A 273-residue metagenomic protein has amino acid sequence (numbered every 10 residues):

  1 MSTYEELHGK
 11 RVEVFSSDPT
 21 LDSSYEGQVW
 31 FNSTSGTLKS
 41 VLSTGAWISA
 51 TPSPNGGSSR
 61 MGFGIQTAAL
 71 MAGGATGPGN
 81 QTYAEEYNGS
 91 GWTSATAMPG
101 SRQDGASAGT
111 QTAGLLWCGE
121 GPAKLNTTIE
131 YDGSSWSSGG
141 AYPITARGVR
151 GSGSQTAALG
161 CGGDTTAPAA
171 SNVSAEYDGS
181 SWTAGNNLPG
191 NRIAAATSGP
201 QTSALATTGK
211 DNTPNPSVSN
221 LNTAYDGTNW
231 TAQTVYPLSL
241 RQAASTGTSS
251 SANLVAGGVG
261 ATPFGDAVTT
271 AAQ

Functional and structural regions predicted by a protein language model:
M1-Q273: Polar, enzyme-active/binding microenvironments
